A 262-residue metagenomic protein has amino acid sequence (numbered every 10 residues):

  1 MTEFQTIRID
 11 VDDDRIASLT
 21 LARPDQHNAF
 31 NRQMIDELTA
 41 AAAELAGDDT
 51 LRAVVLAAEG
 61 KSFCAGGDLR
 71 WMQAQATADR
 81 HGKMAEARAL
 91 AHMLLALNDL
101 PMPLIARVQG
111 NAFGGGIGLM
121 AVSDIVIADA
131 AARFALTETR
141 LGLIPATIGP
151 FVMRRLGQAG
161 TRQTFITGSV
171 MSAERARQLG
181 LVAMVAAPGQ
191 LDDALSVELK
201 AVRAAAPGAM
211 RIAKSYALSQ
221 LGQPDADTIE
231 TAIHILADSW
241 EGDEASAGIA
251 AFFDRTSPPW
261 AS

Functional and structural regions predicted by a protein language model:
M1-E59, L95, D192: Conserved CoA-thioester-binding segment of acyl-CoA-metabolizing enzymes
M1-I7, A250-S262: Terminal low-complexity tails and localization/encapsulation signals of metabolic enzymes
L19, L56, D68, L119-A121 (+3 more regions): Hydrophobic/aromatic residues within transmembrane alpha-helices of multi-pass small-molecule transporters
P24, I127-A132, V182-E230, D238 (+2 more regions): C-terminal long alpha-helix characteristic of the crotonase
I35, G66-L69, A87-L90, G149 (+5 more regions): A general structural signal for well-ordered alpha-helical segments in protein cores
A58-L95, A112, P224: Glycine- (often His-adjacent) and acidic-residue-rich active-site loop that binds/positions the CoA thioester
L95-G208, A247: Crotonase-fold acyl-CoA enzyme core
T164-F165, A213-Y216, L236, F252: Short alpha-helical scaffolding segments that buttress acidic/His motifs in well-ordered protein cores
